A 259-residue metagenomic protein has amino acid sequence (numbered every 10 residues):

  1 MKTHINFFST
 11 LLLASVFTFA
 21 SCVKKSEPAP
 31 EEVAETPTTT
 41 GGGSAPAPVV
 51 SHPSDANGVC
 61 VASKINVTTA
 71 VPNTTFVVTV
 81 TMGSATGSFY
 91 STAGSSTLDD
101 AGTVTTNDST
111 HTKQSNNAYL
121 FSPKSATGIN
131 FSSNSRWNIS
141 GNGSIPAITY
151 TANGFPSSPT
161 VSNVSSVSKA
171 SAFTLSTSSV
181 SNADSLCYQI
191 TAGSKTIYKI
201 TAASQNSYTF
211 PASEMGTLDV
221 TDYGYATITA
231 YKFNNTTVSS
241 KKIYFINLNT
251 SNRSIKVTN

Functional and structural regions predicted by a protein language model:
M1-C22: Sec-dependent bacterial lipoprotein signal peptides
T18-C60: Bacterial Sec-dependent N-terminal signal peptides
V80-A93, S168-T174: Short coil/turn motif common to extracellular beta-sandwich-like domains
N107-Q114, P146-A147, S194-T201: Surface-exposed loop/edge segments in extracytoplasmic proteins
F121-G128, S207-T217: Exposed aromatic-hydrophobic patches
I129-P146, V220-T236: Short, aromatic- and glycine-rich surface loops/edge beta-strands on solvent-exposed regions
T149-V161, S239-N259: Short beta-strand elements
F155-E214: Short helix-loop boundary/capping segments
